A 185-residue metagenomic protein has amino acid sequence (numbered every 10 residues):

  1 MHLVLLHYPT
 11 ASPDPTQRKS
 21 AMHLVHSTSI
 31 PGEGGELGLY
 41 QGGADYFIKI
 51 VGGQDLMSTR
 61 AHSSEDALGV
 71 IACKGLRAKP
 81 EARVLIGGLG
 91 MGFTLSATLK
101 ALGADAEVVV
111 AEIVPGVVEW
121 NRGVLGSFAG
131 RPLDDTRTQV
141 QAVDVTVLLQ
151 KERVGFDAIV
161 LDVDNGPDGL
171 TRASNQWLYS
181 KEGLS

Functional and structural regions predicted by a protein language model:
V4-H7, V51, I71: Compositionally biased, intrinsically disordered low-complexity segments
L6-A21: Short, Lys/Arg-enriched N-terminal segments with co-localized hydrophobic residues within the first ~10-30 amino acids
H7, S27-I30, N165: Short helix-onset patch at the extreme N-terminus, typifying the N->h transition of secretory signal peptides
R18-G42, F47: N-terminal auxiliary segments of SAM/dcSAM-dependent transferases
L39-V51, T59-H62, D66-A67: S-adenosyl-L-methionine
H62-S185: The AdoMet/dcAdoMet-binding core of the Class I SAM-like
